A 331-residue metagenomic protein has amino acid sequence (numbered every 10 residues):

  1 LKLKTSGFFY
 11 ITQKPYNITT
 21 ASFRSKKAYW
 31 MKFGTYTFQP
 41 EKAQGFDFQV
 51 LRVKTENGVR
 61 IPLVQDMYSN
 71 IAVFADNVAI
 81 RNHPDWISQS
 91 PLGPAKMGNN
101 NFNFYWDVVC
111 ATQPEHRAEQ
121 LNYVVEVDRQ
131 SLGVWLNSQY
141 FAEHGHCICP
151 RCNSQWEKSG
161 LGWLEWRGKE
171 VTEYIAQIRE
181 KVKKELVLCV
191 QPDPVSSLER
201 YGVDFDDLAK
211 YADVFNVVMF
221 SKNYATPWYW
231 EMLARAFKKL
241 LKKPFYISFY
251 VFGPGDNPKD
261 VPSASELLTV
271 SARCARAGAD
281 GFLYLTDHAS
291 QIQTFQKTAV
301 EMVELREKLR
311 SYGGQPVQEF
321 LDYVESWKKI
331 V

Functional and structural regions predicted by a protein language model:
K26-F38, W135-S138, L164-G202, P244-D256 (+1 more regions): Aromatic-lined carbohydrate-recognition surfaces of secreted/lumenal glycan-active proteins
A28-P62, E126-W135, L208-V214, R273-F282: Catalytic domains of carbohydrate-active enzymes, especially glycoside hydrolases
F38, M219-T226, S248-V331: Substrate-binding cleft of secreted/luminal carbohydrate-active enzymes
A43, L186-T226, K259-D260: Substrate-binding cleft/loops of secretory-pathway carbohydrate-active enzymes
Q49-L51, N101-A118, L161-K169, V217-Y224 (+2 more regions): The substrate-binding groove and active-site-proximal loops of carbohydrate-active enzymes, especially glycoside
G58-D66, I175-L188, A234-F245, A299 (+1 more regions): Surface-exposed amphipathic alpha-helices with a cationic face
D66-E126, T269-V270: Active-site-adjacent "subsite" loops/lids of carbohydrate-active enzymes
W135-G162: Active-site-proximal loop/short-helix segments that contain or immediately flank catalytic acid/base residue(s)
